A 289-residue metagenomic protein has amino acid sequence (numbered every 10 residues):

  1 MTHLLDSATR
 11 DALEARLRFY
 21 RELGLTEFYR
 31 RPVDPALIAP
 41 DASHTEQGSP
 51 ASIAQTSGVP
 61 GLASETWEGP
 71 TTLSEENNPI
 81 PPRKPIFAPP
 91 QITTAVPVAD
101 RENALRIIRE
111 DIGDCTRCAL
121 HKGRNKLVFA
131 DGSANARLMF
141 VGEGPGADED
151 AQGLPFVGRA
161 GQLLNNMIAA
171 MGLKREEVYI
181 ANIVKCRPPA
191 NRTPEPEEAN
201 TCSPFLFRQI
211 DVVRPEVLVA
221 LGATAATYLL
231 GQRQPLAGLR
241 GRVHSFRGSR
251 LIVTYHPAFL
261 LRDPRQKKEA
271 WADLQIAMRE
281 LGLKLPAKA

Functional and structural regions predicted by a protein language model:
M1-E22, E27-R30: Non-catalytic accessory regions outside enzyme or core folds
F19, T26-R31, P35-A289: A polyanion-binding, active-site-adjacent surface
